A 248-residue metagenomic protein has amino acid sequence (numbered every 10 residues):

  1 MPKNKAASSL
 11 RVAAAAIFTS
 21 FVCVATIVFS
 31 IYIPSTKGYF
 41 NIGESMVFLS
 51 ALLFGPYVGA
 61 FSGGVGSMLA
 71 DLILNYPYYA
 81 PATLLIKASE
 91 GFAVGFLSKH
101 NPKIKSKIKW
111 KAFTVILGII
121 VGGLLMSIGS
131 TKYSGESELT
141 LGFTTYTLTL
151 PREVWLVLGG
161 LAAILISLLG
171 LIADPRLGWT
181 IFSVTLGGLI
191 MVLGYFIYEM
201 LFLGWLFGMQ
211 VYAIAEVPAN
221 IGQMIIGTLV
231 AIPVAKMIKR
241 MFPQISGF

Functional and structural regions predicted by a protein language model:
M1-F248: Loop-helix junctions at membrane interfaces
